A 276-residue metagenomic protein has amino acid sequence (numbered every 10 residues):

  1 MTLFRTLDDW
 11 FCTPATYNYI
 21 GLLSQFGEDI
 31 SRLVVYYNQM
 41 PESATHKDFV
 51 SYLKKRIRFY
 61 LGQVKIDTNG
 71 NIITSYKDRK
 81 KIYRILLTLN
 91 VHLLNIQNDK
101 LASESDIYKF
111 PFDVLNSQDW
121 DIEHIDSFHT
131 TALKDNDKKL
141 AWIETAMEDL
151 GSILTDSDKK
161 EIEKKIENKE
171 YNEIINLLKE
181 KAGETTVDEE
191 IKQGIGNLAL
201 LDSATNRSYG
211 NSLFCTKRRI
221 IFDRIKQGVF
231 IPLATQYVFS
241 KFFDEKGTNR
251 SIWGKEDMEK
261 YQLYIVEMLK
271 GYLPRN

Functional and structural regions predicted by a protein language model:
M1-N276: Flexible coil/loop and intrinsically disordered segments
